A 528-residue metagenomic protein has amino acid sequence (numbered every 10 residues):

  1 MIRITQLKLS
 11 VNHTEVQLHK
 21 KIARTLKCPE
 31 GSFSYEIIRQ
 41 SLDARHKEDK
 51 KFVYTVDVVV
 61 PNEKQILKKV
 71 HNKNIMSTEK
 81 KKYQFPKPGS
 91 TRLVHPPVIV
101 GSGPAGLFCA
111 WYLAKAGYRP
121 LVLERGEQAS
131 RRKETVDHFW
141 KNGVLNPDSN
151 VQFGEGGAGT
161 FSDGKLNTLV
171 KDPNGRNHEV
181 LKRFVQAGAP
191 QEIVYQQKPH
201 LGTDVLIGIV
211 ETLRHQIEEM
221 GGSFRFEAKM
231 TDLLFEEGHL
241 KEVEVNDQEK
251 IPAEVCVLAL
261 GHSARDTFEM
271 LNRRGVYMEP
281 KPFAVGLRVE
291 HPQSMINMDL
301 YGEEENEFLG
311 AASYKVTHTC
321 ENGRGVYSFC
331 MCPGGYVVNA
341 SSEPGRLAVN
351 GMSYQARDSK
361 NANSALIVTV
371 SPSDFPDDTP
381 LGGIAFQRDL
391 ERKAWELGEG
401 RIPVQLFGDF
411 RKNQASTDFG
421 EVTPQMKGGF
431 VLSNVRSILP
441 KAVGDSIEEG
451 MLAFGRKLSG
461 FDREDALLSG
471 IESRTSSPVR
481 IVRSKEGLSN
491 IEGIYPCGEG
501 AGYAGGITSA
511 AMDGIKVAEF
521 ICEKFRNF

Functional and structural regions predicted by a protein language model:
M1-K50, V56-F161, K165-F528: Residues forming the flavin
